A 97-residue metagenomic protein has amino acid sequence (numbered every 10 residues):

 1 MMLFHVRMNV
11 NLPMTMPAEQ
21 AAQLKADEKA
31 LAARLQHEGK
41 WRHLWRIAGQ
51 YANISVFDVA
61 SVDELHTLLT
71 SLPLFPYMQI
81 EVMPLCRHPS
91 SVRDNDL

Functional and structural regions predicted by a protein language model:
M1-L97: Conserved, structured core segments of small domains
